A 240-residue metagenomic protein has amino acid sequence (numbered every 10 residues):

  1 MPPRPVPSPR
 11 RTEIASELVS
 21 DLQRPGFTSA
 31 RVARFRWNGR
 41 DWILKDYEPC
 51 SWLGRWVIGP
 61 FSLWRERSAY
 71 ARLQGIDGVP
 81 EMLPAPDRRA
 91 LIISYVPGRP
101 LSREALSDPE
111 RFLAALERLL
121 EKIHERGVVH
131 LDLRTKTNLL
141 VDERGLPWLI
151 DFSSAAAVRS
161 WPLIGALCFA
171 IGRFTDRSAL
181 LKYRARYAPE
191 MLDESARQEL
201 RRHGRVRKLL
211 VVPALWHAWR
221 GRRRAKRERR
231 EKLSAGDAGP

Functional and structural regions predicted by a protein language model:
M1-Q23, R222-S234: Juxta-kinase regulatory segment immediately upstream of eukaryotic protein kinase catalytic domains
V19-R67, A71: ATP-binding glycine-rich loop module of kinase domains
R34-G39, S94-Y95, D142-E143: Active-site beta-strand termini and strand-to-loop segments that position acidic
E48, G59-L63, A69-A115: Conserved structural core of kinase catalytic domains
R118-K122: Conserved hydrophobic core/spine positions of the Hanks-type protein kinase catalytic domain
E125-V141: Catalytic-loop of the protein kinase fold
D142-P240: C-lobe/activation-segment region of protein kinase-like
